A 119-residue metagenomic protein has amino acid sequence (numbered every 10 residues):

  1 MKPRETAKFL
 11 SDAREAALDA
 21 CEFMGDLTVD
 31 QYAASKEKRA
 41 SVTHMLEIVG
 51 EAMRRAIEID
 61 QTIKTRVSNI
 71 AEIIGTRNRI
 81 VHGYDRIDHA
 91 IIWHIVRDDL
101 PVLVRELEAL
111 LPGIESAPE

Functional and structural regions predicted by a protein language model:
M1-E119: Solvent-exposed interaction patches of small proteins and small membrane subunits
